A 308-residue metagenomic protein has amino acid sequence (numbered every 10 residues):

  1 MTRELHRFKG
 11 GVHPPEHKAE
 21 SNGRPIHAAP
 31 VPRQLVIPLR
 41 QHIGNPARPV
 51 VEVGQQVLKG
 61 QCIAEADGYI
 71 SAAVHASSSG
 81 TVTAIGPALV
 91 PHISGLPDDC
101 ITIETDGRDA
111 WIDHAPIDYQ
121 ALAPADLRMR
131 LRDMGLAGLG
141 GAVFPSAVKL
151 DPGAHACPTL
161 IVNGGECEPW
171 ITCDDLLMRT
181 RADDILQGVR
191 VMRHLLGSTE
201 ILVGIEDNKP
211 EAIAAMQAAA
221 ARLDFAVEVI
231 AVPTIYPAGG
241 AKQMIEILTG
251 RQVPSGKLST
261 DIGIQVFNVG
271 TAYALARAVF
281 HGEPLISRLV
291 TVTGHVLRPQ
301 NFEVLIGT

Functional and structural regions predicted by a protein language model:
M1-V50: N-terminal, Lys/Arg-enriched amphipathic/low-complexity engagement segments that precede the first folded domain
E52-E65, A84: Short, well-structured beta-strand-loop connectors
E65-S77, P91-G95, W111-I112: Short, Lys/Arg- and Gly-enriched loop/turn segments at beta-strand edges
G80-V82: Conserved hydrophobic positions within beta-strands
A84, L89-F144, A154, P210 (+1 more regions): Acidic low-complexity segments
W111, G138, L160-D174, V296: Gly-rich Lys/Arg/Thr-decorated short loops/hinges at beta-loop-alpha junctions or inter-strand turns that position
R179-L195: Histidine-anchored nucleotide/phosphate-binding helix
T199-T308: Hydrophobic alpha-helical positions that pack around
